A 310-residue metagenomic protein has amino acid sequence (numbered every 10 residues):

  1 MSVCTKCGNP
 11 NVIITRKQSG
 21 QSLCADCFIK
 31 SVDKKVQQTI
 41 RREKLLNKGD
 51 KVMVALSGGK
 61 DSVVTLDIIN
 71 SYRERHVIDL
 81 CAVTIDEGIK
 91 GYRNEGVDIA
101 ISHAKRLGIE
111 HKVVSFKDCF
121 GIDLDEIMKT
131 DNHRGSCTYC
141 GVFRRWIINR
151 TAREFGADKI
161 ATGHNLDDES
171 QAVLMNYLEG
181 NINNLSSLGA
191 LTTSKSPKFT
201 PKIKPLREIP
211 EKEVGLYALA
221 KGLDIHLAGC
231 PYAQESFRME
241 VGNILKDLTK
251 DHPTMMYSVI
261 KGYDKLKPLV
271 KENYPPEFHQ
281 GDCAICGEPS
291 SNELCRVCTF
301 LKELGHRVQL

Functional and structural regions predicted by a protein language model:
M1, I13-Q18, P268-H279, I285-S290: Short, flexible, mixed-charge glycine/proline-rich loop motifs that serve as phosphate/nucleic-acid-contacting
V3-M175, E179-S186, E208-K221, C295: ATP-dependent adenylation/nucleotidyltransferase module used to activate substrates
S22-S31, S258-P268: Short, structured interface segments
C27-V32, V297-Q309: Short Cys/His-rich micro-motifs in 6-15 aa windows
D125-D131, E240-I244, P289: Short, surface-exposed amphipathic charged segments that create phosphate/polyanion-binding patches used for binding
H133, D167-K250, M255, L310: Catalytic subdomain that performs nucleotidyl-dependent activation
C140, Q280, A284-G305: Cysteine-cluster motifs in flexible loop/terminal segments that predominantly coordinate metals
P231-E235, K261-K265, P276-H279: Small/polar glycine-rich anion-binding or flexible loop at a beta-alpha turn
